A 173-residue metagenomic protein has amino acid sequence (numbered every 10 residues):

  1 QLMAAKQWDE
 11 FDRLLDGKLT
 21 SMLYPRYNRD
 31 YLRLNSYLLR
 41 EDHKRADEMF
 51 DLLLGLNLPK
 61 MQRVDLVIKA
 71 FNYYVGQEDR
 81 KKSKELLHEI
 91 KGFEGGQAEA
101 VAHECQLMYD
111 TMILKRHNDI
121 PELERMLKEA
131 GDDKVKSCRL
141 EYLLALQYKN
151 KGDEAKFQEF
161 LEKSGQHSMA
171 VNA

Functional and structural regions predicted by a protein language model:
Q1, M22-Y31, P59-I68, G95-L107 (+2 more regions): Generic helix N-cap/helix-start motif at coil->alpha-helix transitions
Q1-Q62: N-terminal topogenic membrane-targeting module
L2, L14, M49, V67 (+6 more regions): Amphipathic coiled-coil alpha-helices
E10-K18, H43-G55, D79-E94, R116-G131 (+1 more regions): Alpha-helical repeat scaffolds
L23, L34-S36, A46, S83 (+4 more regions): Small-side-chain structural scaffolding
N35-L39, N72-Y73, Y109-I113, Q147: Residue-level signature for tetratricopeptide repeat
K60-K84: A membrane-cytosol interface segment of integral membrane proteins
H103-A173: Extracytoplasmic/periplasmic C-terminal soluble domains
